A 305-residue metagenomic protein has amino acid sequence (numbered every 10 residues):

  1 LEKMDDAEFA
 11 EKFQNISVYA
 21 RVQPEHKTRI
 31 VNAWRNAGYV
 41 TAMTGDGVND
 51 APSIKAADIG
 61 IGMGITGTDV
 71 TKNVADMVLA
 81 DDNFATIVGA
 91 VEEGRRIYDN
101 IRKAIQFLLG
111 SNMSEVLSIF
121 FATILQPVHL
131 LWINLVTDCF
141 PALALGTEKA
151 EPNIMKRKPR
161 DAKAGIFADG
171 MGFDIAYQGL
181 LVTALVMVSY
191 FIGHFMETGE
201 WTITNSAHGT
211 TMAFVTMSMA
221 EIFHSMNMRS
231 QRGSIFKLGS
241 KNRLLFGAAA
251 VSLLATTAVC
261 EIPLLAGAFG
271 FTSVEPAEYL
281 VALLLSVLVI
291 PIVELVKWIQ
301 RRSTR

Functional and structural regions predicted by a protein language model:
L1-M43, A57, G62-R232: Membrane-embedded transport module
I54: Basic, alpha-helical nucleic-acid-binding regions used in initiation and control of genome expression
G146, V215-R305: C-terminal transmembrane module of polytopic membrane proteins
